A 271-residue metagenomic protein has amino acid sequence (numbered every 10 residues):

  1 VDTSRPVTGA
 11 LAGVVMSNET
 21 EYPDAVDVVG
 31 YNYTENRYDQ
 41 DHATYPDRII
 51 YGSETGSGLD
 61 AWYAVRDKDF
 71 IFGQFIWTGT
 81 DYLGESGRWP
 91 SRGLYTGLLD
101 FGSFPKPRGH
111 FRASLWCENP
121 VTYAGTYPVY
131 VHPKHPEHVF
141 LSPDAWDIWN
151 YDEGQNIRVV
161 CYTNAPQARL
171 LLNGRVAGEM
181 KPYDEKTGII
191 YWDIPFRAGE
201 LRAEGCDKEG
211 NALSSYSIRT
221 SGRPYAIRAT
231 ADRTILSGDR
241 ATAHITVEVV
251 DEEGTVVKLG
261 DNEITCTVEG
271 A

Functional and structural regions predicted by a protein language model:
V1-A12, T20-G30, R37-R240, E252-E253: Substrate-binding clefts and catalytic carboxylate motifs of secreted carbohydrate-active enzymes
T163, V249, V268: Flexible glycine-/small-residue-rich
A165-A168, L201, I245, G260-I264: Short beta-strand/loop motifs in extracellular/secreted proteins, especially within beta-sandwich accessory domains
R175-A177, D261-A271: Short, well-ordered beta-strand segments
I227-A229, V247, C266: Hydrophobic beta-strand residues in large extracellular and virion-surface proteins
I245-V249, G254: Short, well-ordered beta-strand segments enriched in hydrophobic/aromatic residues
